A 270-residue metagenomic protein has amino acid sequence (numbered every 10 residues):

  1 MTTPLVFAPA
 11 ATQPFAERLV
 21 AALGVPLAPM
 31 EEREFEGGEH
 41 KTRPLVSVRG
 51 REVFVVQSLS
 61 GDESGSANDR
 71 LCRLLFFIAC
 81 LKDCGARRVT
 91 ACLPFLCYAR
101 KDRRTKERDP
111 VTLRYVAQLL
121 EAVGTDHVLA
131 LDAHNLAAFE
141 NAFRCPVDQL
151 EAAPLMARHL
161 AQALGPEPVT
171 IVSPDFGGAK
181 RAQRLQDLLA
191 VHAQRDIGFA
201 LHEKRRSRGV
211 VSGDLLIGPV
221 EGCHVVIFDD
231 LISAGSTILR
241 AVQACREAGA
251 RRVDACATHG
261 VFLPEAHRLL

Functional and structural regions predicted by a protein language model:
M1-L270: PRPP-associated nucleotide enzymes
